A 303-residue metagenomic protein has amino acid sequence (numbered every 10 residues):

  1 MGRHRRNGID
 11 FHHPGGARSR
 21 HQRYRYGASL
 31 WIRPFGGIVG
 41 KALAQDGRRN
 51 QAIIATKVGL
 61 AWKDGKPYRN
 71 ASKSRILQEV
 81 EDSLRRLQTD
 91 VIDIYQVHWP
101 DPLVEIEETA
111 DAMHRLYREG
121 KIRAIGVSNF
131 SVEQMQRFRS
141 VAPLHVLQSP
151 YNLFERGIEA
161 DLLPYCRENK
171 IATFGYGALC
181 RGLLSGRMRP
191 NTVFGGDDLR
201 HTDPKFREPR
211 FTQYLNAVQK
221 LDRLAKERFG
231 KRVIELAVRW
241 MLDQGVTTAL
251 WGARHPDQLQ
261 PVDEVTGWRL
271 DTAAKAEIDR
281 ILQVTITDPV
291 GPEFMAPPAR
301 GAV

Functional and structural regions predicted by a protein language model:
M1-A52: N-terminal binding-site loop/beta-alpha segment at the start of enzyme catalytic domains that lines or forms
M1-G8, P34, I38, P67-R75 (+2 more regions): Alpha-helix N-cap and loop-to-helix initiation/capping positions
I9, Y24, V39, I54 (+11 more regions): Conserved, mostly hydrophobic/aromatic
P14, K63-E155, D161: Glycine/proline-rich, positively charged, aromatic-decorated active-site loop/lid region on the catalytic face
R20-Q22, R48-A52, T89-D93, E119-R123 (+4 more regions): Short, well-ordered coil/turn segments that N-cap beta-strands
V58-L60, S131, Y151-E155, G177-L184 (+2 more regions): Glycine-rich beta-alpha junction loops
Y165-L224, Q244-T247, V290-V303: Glycine-rich, positively charged active-site loop/lid region within alpha/beta enzyme cores that binds and organizes
A178, P209-W268: Conserved short secondary-structure transition element at the edge of the structured enzyme core that lines
